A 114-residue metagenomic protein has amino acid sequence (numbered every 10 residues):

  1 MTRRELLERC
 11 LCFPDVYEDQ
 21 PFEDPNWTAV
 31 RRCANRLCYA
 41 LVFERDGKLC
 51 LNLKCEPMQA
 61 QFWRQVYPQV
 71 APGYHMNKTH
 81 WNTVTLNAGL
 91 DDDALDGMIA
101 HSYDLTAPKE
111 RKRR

Functional and structural regions predicted by a protein language model:
M1-R114: Charge-dense, helix-prone N-terminal extensions
